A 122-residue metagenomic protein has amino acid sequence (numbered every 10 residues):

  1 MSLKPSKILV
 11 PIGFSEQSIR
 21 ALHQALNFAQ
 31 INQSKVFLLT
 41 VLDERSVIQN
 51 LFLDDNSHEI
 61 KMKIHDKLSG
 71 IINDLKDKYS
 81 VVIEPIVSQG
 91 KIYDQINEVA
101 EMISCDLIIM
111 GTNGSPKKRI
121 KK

Functional and structural regions predicted by a protein language model:
M1-L3, D74-I108: Structural beta-alpha unit
S2-F52: Small/aliphatic-rich secondary-structure junction motif
S18, I64, K122: Short, conserved glycine- and acidic-residue-centered signature motifs in active-site or ligand-binding loops
A21-Q24, K67, Q95: Well-ordered alpha-helical segments embedded in enzymatic catalytic cores
L53-S57, M102-I103: Short, hinge-like loop/turn segments at secondary-structure boundaries
D55-D66: A short acidic, glycine-rich active-site loop that binds or catalyzes chemistry on phosphate/adenosine moieties
L68-N73: A conserved short alpha-helical segment within the catalytic HATPase_c
M110-K122: Glycine-rich, Arg-bearing micro-motifs that act as flexible, cationic patches
